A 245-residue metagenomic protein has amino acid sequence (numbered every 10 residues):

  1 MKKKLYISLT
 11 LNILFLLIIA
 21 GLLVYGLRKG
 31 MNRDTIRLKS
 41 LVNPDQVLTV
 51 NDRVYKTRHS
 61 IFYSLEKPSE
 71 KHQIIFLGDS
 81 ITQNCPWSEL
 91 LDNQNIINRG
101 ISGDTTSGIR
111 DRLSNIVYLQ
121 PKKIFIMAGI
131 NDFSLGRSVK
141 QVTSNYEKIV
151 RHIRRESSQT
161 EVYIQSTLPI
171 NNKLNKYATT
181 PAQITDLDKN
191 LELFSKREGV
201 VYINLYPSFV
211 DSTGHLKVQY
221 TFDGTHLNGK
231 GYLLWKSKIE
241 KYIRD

Functional and structural regions predicted by a protein language model:
M1-Q73, W87, R244: N-terminal secretory targeting modules
L27, P169-D245: Catalytic His-Asp segment of secreted/periplasmic serine-dependent ester chemistry enzymes
L41-K148, K176, A182: Conserved SGNH/GDSL esterase-like catalytic core that processes O-acyl groups on lipids and polysaccharides
I97, Y163, V201-I203: General small-molecule cofactor/ligand-binding pocket signal
T105, D132-S134, L168-N171, F209: Feature marks short, surface-exposed loop/turn motifs that line or immediately flank catalytic pockets and channel
M127, Q165-S166: Alpha/beta-hydrolase-fold catalytic nucleophile elbow
I149-I153: Hydrophobic positions in alpha-helices of CheY-like receiver
S157-E161: A short helix->loop->beta-strand "cap" motif at the edges of active sites that frequently abuts
